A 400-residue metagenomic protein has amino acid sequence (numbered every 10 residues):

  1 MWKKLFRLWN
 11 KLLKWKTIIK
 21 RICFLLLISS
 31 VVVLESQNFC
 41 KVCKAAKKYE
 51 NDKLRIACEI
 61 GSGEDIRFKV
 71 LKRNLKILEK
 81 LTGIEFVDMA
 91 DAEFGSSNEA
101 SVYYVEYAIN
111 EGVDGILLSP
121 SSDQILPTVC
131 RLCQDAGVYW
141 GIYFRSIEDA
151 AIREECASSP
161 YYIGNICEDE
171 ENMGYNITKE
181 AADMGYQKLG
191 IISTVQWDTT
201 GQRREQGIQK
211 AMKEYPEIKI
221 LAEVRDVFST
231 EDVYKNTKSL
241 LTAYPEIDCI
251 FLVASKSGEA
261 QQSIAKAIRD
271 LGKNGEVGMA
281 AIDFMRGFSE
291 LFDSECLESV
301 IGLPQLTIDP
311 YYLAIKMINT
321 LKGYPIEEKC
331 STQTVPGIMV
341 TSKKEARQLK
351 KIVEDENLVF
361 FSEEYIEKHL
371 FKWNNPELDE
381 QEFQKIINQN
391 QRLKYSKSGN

Functional and structural regions predicted by a protein language model:
M1-L54, I109, D135, Y395-N400: Short, low-complexity disordered leader/linker segments with a strong preference for bacterial N-terminal type II
N38-K48, D52, L313-N400: Hinge/cleft segment of the Venus flytrap/periplasmic-binding protein
I56-E64, L75, I163-P216, A222-E223 (+1 more regions): An alpha-beta-alpha
E59-K72, D88-S101, G164-Y175, I192-K210 (+4 more regions): Hinge/beta->alpha junction and helix N-cap segments in small-molecule ligand-binding domains
G115-V138, I208, D226-F292, Y311-A314: Hydrophobic alpha-helical
R131-E171, F288-E290: Flexible loop/hinge segments that line or gate small-molecule binding clefts
I152-E180, S294-T307: Short beta-strand elements at the ligand-binding edges of bilobed clamshell
N274-K344: Flexible loop/turn connectors
